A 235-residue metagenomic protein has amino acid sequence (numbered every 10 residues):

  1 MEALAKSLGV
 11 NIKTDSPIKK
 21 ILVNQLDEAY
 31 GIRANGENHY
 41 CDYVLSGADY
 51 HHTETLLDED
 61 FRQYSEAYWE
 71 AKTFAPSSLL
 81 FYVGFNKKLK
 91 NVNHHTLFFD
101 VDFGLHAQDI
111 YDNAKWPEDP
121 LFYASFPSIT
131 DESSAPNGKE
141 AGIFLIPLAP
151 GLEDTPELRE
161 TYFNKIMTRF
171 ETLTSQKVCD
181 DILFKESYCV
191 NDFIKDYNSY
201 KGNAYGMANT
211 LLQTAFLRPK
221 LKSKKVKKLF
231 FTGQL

Functional and structural regions predicted by a protein language model:
L4-L8, G47, L56, K165 (+1 more regions): Generic, well-ordered alpha-helical scaffold segments in large soluble proteins
A5-I18: A conserved beta-strand/loop element that lines the FAD pocket in flavoprotein oxidoreductases
K19-A135: Mid-domain catalytic core of redox enzymes that form a hydrophobic substrate pocket/lid adjacent to a catalytic redox
L45, V83, F144, F170 (+2 more regions): Hydrophobic, well-ordered secondary-structure elements that form the walls of internal hydrophobic environments
D60-R62, G142-L148, K228-F230: Short acidic (Asp/Glu) and glycine-rich catalytic loops that position anionic groups and cofactors
N86-N191: C-terminal segments that line or cap access tunnels to active or ligand-binding sites in enzymes and enzyme-associated
Y123, Q176-L235: A glycine-rich dinucleotide-binding beta-alpha-beta segment and adjacent secondary-structure elements that constitute
